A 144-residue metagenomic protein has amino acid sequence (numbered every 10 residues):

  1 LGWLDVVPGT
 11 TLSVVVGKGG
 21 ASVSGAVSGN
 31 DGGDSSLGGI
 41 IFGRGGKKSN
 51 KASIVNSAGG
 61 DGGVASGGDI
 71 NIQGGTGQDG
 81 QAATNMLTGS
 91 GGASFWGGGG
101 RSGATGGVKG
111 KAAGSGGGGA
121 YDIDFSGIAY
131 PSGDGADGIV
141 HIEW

Functional and structural regions predicted by a protein language model:
L1-G89: Secretome/extracellular-domain signature
G33-S35, K111, G138: Extracytoplasmic/periplasmic beta-strand context in beta-sandwich domains, especially the cupredoxin/COX2 CuA-binding
A93-T105: A C-terminal functional module that forms or caps the active site or interfaces directly with catalytic machinery
G103-A136: C-terminal, surface-exposed recognition/capping segments
D134-W144: Short, structured beta-strand segments at or near domain termini in extracellular proteins/domains
